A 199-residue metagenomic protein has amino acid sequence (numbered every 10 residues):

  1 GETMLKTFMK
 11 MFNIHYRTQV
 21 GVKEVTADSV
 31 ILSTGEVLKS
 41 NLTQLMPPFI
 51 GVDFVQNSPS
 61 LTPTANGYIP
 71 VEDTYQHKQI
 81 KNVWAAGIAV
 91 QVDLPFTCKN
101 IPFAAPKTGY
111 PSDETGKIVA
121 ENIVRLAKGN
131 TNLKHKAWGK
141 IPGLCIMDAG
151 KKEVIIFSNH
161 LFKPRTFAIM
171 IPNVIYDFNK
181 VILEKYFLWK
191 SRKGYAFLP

Functional and structural regions predicted by a protein language model:
G1-T7, M11, H15-R17, P106-R125 (+1 more regions): Rossmann-like dinucleotide-binding core of oxidoreductases
G1-Y68: A Rossmann-like FAD-binding core segment of flavoenzymes
R17, S33, N82, A86 (+2 more regions): Mature, folded catalytic cores of secreted/periplasmic enzymes
S29, P70, L144-I146: Generic structural signal for residues positioned in beta-strands
G35, T74, G150-K152: Generic structural motif
L38-L42, M46-E114: FAD-site-proximal beta/loop scaffold in flavoenzymes
I118-P199: C-terminal, flexible cofactor-proximal segment of oxidoreductases
